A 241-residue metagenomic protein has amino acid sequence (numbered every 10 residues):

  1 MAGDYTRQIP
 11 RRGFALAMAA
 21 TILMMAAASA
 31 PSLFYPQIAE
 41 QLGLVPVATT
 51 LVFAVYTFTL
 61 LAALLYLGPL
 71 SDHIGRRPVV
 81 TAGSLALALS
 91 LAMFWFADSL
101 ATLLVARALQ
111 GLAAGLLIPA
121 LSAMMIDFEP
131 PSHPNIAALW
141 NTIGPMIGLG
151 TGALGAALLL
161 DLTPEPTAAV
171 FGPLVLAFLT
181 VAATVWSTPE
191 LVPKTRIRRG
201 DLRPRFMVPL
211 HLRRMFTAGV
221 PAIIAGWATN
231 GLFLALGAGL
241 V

Functional and structural regions predicted by a protein language model:
R12-P46, L234-A238: Extracytoplasmic
L16, A101-R107, G219: Short hydrophobic/alpha-helical segments at membrane-entry points of transmembrane helices in Major Facilitator
G43, G75, F96-T102, P164: Helix-breaking motifs and short loop linkers at transmembrane-helix boundaries and internal kinks in secondary membrane
L51-G68, I118, S122: Central cavity-lining transmembrane alpha-helices of secondary-active solute carriers, predominantly the Major
P78-M93, A101: Structural signature of the two symmetry-related core transmembrane helices
A106-G144: Cytoplasmic helix-loop-helix junction between adjacent transmembrane helices in 12-TM secondary transporters
S132, I136, W140-W186: Helix-loop-helix hairpin linking two adjacent transmembrane segments in secondary transporters
A183-I197: Helix-loop junctions on the cytosolic side of multi-pass membrane transporters, especially the intracellular loop
